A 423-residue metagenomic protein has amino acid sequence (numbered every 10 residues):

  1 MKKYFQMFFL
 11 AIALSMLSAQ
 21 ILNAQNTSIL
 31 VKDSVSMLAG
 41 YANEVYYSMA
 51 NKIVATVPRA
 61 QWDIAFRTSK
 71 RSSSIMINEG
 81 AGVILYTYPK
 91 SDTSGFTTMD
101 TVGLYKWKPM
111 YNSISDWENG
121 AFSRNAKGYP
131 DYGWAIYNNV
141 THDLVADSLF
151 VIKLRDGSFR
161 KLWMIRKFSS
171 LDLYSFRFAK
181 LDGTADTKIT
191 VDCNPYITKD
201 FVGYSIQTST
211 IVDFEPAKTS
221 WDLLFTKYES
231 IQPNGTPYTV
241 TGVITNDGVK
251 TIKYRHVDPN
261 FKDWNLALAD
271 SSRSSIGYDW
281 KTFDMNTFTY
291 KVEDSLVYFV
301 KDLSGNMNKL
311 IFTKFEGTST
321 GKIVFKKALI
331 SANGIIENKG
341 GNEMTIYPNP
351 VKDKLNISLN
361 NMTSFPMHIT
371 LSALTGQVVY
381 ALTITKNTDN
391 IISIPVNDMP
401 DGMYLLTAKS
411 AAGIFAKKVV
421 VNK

Functional and structural regions predicted by a protein language model:
M1-L10: Bacterial N-terminal signal peptides that target proteins for export
F9-L17: Bacterial N-terminal signal peptides
Q25, D401-K423: C-terminal tail/sorting-segment detector
Q25-A332: Surface-exposed, beta-sheet-biased, low-hydrophobicity segments with strongly acidic/polar composition
K326-Y347, N360-M362, V378: Residue-level detector of functionally pivotal "anchor" positions at catalytic/ligand-binding pockets or at interdomain
N349-N356: Short coil/turn motif common to extracellular beta-sandwich-like domains
L371-V379, Y404: Short, glycine-anchored, charge-dense loop/turn motifs used at functional sites
T383-A411: Short, surface-exposed loop/turn motifs with a glycine/proline- and acidic-biased composition
